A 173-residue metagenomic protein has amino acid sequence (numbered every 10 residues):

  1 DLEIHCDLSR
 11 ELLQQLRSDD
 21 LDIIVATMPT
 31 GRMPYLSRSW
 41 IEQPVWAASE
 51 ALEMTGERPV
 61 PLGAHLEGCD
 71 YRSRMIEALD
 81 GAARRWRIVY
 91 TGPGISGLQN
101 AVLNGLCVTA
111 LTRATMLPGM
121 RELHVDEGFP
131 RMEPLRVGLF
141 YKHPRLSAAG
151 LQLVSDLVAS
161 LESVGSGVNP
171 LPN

Functional and structural regions predicted by a protein language model:
D1-D7, R85-G94: Short beta-strand-to-loop elements that line the ligand-binding cleft of bilobed periplasmic-binding protein-like
D1-G31: Central regulatory/effector-binding core of bacterial HTH transcription factors
L16-R17, M75, N100-G105: Hydrophobic residues within well-ordered alpha-helices
A26-E67, P134-R145, V158: Hydrophobic/proline-rich hinge and linker segments of small-molecule sensing/allosteric domains, predominantly
M33-S37, N104-R145: Beta-alpha-beta core module
P61-A82, S147-A148: Secondary-structure junction motif
R74-T91, S155-N173: Ligand-binding clefts/hinges and TM-proximal coupling segments of bilobed small-molecule sensing domains
G128-N169: A late-sequence structural motif
